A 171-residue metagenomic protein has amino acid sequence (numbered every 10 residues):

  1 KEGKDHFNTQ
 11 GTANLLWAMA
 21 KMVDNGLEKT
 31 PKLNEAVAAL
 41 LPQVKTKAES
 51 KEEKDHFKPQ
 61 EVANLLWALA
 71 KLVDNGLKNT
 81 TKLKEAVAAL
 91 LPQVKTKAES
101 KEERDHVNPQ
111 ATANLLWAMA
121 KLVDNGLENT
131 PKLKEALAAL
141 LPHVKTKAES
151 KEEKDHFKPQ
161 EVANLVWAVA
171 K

Functional and structural regions predicted by a protein language model:
K1-K171: Eukaryotic RNA-binding helical-repeat scaffolds
